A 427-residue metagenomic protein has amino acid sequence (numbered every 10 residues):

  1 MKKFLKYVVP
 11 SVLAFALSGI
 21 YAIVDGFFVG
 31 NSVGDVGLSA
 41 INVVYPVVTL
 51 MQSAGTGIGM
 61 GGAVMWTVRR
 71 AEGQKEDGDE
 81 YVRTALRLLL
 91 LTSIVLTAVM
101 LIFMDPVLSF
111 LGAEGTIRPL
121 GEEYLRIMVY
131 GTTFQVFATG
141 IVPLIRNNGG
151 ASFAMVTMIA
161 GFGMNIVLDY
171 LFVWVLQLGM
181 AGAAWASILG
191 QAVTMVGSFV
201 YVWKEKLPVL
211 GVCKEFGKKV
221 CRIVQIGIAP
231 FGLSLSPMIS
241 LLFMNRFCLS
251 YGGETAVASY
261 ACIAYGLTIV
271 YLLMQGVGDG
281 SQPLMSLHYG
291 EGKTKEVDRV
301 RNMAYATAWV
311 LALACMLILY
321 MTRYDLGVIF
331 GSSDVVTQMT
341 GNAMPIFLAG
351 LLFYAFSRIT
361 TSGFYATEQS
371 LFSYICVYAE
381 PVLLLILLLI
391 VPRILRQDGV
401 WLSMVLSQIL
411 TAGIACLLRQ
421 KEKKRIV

Functional and structural regions predicted by a protein language model:
M1-S11, W66-T133, V175-I228, M285-G350 (+1 more regions): Short alpha-helical transmembrane segments in multi-pass integral membrane proteins
M1-S32, P46-G61, M65, L90-T97 (+5 more regions): N-terminal transmembrane alpha-helices
K6-D25, I127, A138, G161 (+3 more regions): Transmembrane helical elements of multi-pass membrane transporters/channels
S11, F15, F27, N31 (+15 more regions): Transmembrane alpha-helix boundary and packing residues in multipass membrane permease domains and related
I20-S39, L108-G115, L171-L178, M238-I269 (+3 more regions): Helix-terminus/linker motif at the lipid-water interface of multi-pass membrane proteins
I23-F27, A98, G140-L144, I166-L171 (+7 more regions): Alpha-helical transmembrane segments of multipass membrane proteins
L38-A98, Q135-A154, S259-R323, Y354-E368 (+1 more regions): Small-residue-rich hydrophobic transmembrane alpha-helices
G59, I127-R146, T157-N165, A183-S198 (+4 more regions): Short runs within selected transmembrane alpha-helices of multi-pass transporters and secretion channels
